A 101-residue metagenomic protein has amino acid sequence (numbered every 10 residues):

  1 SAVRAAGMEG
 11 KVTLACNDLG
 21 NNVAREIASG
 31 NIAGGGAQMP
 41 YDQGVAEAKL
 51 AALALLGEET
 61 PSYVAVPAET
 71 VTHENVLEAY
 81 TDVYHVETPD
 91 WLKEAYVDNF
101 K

Functional and structural regions predicted by a protein language model:
S1-E26: Hydrophobic alpha-helical
A2, A6, G30, A54-E58: Change "in soluble alpha/beta enzymes" to "in soluble alpha/beta proteins
G10, G34, T60-P61: Residue-level detector of short coil/turn "hinge" positions at structural boundaries
T13-A15, A33, V71: Structural detector of well-ordered beta-strand residues that form the stable sheet scaffold of enzyme domains
L19-V23, M39-L56: Hydrophobic alpha-helical segments within soluble ligand-binding/sensing domains
R25, S29, E78: Replace "anionic and nucleotidyl ligands
S29-Y41: Short beta-strand elements at the ligand-binding edges of bilobed clamshell
A46-K101: Hinge/cleft segment of the Venus flytrap/periplasmic-binding protein
